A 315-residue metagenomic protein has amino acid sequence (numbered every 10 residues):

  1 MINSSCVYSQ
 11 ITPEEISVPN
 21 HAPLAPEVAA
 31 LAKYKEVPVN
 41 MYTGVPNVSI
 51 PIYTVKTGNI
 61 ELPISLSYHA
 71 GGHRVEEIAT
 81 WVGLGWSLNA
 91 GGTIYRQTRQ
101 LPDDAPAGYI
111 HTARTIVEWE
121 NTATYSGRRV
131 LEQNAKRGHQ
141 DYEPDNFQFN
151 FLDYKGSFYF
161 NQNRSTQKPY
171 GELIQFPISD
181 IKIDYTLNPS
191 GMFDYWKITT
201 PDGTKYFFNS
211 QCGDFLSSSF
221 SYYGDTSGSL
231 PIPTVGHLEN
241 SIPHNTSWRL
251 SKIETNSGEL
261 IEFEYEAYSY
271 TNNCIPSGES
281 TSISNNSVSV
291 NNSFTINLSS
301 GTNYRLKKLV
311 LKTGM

Functional and structural regions predicted by a protein language model:
M1-T12: Bacterial Sec-dependent N-terminal signal peptides
Q10-R249, T255-G258, T295-N297: Long, intrinsically disordered, low-complexity, charged/polar and glycine-rich segments
K252-I253, L309: Extended hydrophobic secondary-structure segments that form protein cores and membrane-embedded regions
E259-M315: Solenoidal tandem-repeat scaffolds enriched in leucines and small polar residues
